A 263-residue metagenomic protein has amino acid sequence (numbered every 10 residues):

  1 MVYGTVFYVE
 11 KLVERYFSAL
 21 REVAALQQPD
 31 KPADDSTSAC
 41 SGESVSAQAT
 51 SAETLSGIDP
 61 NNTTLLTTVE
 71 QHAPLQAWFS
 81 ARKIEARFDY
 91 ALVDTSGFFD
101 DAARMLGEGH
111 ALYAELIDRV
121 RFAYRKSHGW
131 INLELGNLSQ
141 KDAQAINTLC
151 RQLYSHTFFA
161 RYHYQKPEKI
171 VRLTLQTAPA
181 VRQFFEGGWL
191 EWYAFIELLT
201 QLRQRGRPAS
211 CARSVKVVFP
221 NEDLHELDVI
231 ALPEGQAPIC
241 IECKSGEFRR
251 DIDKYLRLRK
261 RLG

Functional and structural regions predicted by a protein language model:
M1-R15: Nuclease catalytic cores that cleave nucleic-acid phosphodiester bonds, predominantly acidic two-metal-ion
L12, K31-G263: Intrinsically disordered, low-complexity Ser/Thr/Pro/Gly-rich regulatory segments
E22-P29: Acidic, Ser/Thr-rich peripheral helices and adjacent loops at domain boundaries
